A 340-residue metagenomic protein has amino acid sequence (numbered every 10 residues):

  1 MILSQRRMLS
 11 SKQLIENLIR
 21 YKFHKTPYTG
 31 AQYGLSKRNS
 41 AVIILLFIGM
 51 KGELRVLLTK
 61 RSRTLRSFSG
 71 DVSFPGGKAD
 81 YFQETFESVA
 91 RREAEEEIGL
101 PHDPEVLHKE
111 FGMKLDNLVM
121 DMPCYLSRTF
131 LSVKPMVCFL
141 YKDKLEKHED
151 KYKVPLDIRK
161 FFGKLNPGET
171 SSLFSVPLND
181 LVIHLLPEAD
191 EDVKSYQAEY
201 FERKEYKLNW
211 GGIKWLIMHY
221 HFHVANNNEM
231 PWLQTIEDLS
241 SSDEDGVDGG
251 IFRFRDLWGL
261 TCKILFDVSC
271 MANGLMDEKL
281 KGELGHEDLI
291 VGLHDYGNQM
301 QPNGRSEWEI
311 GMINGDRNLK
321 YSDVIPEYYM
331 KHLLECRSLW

Functional and structural regions predicted by a protein language model:
M1-T170, V176-W340: N-terminal leader/linker segments that precede catalytic domains of diphosphate-processing enzymes
